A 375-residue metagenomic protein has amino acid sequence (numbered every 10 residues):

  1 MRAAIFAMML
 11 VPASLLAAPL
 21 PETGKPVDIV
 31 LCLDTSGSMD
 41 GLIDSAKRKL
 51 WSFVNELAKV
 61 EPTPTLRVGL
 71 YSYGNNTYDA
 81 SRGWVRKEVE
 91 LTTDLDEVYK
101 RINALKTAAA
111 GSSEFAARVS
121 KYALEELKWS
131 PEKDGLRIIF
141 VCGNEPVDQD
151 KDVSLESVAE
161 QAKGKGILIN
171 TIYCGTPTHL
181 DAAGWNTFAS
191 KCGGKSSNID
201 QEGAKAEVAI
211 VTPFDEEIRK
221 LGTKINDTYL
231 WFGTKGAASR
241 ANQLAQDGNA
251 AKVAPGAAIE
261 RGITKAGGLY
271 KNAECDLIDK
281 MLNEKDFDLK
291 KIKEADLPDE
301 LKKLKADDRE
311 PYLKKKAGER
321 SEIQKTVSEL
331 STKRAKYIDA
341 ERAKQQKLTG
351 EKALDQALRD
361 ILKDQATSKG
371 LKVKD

Functional and structural regions predicted by a protein language model:
M1-A3, E22-T23: Extended hydrophobic/aromatic-rich secondary-structure runs
R2, R67-G69, I225, A266: A general marker of short, structured functional hotspots
A3-A13: Sec-dependent N-terminal signal peptides
A18-G203, A209, P213, N283-E294 (+3 more regions): Divalent cation-coordinating acidic motifs and surrounding scaffolds that mediate Ca2+/Mg2+/Mn2+/Zn2+-dependent binding
L155-A159, K165-I169, T176-N283: Eukaryote-biased recognition of electropositive, low-complexity segments and basic polyanion/acidic-motif-binding
Y229, G233-Q356: Conserved catalytic region of serine esterases and O-acyltransferases that act on ester linkages in lipids
